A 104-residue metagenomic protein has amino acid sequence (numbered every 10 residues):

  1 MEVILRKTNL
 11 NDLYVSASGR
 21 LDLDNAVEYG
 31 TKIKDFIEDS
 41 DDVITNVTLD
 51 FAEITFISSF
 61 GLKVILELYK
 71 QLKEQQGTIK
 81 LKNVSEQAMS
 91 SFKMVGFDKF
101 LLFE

Functional and structural regions predicted by a protein language model:
M1-S16: Short beta-strand/loop segment at the start of cytosolic alpha/beta domains
L21-F100: Amphipathic alpha-helical interaction surfaces in cytosolic regulatory modules
L102-E104: Short acidic-hydrophobic, aromatic-tinged amphipathic segments that line or gate anion-handling sites
